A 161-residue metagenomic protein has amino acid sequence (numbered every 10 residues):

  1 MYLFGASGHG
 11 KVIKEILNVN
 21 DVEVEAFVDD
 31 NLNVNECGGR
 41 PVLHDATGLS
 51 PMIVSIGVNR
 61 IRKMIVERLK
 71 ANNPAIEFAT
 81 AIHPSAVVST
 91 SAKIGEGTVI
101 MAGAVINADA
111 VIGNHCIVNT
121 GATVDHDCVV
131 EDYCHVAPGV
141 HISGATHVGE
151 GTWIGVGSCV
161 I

Functional and structural regions predicted by a protein language model:
M1-D45, I76: Hydrophobic, well-ordered beta-alpha structural blocks that scaffold small-molecule cofactor pockets
G5, M52, F78, D125-H126: Generic structural signal for conserved hydrophobic packing positions in ordered secondary structure
G8-K11, R60-I61, K93: Short alpha-helical
K14-I16, M64-R68, I112: Short amphipathic alpha-helical segments
N20, L69-A71, C134-V136: Glycine-rich, phosphate-binding/catalytic loops in enzymes
E25, S50, E96: Conserved acidic residues
L32-V87: Phosphate-bearing ligand-interacting subdomains that bind or position ATP/ADP/UDP/GDP/NAD(P) or nucleotide-linked
T80-I161: Structural signal for interior beta-strand "rungs" in well-ordered beta-sheet cores of soluble enzyme domains
